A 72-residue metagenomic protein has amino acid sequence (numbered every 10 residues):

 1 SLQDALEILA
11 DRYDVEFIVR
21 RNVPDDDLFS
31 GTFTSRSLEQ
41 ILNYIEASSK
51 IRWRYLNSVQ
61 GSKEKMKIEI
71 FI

Functional and structural regions predicted by a protein language model:
S1-I72: A residue-level detector for the "anchor" residue at the start of short, highly conserved motifs
